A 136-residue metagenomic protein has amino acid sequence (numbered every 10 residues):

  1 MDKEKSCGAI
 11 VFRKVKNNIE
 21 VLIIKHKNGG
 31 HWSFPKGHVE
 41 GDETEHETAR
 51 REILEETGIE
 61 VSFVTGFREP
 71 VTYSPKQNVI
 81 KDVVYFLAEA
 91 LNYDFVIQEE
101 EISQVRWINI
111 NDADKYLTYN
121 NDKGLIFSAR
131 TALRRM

Functional and structural regions predicted by a protein language model:
M1-E20: Conserved N-terminal beta-strand and adjoining loop/helix that marks the start of the Nudix/MutT-like hydrolase domain
I10, K27, N111: Anionic group-transfer/hydrolysis microenvironments
N17, G29, A113: Surface-exposed, flexible loop/turn segments at secondary-structure boundaries
L22-K25: Short, acidic/hydrophobic/Gly-rich beta-strand patch recurrent on exposed beta strands that often constitutes part
H31-F34: Short small-residue beta-strand/loop micro-motif enriched in glycine and branched aliphatics
G37-F127: Unchanged
S128-M136: C-terminal alpha-helix
